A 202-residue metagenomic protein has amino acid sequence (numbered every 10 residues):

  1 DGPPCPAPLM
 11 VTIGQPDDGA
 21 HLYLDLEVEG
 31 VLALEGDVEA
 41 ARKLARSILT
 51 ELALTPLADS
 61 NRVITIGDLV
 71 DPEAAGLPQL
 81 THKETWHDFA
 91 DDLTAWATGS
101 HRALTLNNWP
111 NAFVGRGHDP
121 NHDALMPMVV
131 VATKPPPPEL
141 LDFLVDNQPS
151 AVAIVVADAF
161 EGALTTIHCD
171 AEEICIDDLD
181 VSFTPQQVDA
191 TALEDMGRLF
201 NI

Functional and structural regions predicted by a protein language model:
D1-I202: ATP/nucleotide-binding catalytic cores
